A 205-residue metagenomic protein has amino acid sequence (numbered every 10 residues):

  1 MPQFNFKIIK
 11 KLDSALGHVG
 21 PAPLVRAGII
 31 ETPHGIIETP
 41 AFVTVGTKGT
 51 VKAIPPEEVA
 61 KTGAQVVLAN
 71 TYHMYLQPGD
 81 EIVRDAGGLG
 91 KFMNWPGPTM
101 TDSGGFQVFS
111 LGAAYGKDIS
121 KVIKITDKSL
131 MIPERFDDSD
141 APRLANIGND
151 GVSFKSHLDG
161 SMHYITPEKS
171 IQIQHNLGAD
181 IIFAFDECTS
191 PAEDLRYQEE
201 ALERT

Functional and structural regions predicted by a protein language model:
M1-T205: Non-catalytic, usually N-terminal nucleic-acid engagement modules in DNA/RNA processing proteins
